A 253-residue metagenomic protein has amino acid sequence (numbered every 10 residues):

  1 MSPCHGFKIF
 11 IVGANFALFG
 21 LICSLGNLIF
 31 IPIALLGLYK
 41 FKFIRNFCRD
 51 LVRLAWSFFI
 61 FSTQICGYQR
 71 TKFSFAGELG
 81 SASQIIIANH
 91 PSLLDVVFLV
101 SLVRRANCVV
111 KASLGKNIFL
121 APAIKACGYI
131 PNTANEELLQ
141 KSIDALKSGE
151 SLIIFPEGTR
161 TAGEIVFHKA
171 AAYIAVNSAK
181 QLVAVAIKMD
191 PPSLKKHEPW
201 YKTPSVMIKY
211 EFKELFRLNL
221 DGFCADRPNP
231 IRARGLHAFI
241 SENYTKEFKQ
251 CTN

Functional and structural regions predicted by a protein language model:
M1-Q84: Membrane-anchoring hydrophobic helices of lipid-metabolizing enzymes
F30-L51, G80-A134: Catalytic core of membrane glycerolipid acyltransferases/transacylases, capturing the structured, soluble-facing
I65-F73, N132-E136, K195-K196: Short gly/ser/thr-rich secondary-structure transition/capping motifs
R70-T71, P131, L152, L182: Hydrophobic beta-strand scaffold residues
S83-I85, G149-F155: Residue-level preference for the first positions of well-ordered beta-strands
H90-S92, E157-T161: Short glycine-rich anion-binding loops that position phosphate/pyrophosphate groups of nucleotides and phosphorylated
F119-A121, K147, S151, A162-P228: A cross-family acyltransferase "interaction/gating" segment
E137-S142: Short acidic active-site motifs
